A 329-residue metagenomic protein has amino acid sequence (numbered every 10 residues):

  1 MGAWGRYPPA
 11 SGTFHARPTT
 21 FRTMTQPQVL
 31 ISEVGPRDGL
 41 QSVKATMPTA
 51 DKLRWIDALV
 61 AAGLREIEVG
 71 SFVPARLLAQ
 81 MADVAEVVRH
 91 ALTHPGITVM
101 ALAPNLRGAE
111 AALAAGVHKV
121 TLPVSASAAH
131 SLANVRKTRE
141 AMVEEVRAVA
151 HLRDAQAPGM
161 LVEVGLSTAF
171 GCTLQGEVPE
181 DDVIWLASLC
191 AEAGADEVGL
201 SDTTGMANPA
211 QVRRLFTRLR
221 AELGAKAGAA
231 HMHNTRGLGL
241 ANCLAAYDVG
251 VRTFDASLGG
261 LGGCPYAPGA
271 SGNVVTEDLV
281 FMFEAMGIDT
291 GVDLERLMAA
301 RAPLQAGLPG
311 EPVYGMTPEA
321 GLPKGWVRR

Functional and structural regions predicted by a protein language model:
F14-R329: Catalytic cores and adjacent flexible loops of soluble metabolic enzymes that perform enolate/carbanion chemistry on
